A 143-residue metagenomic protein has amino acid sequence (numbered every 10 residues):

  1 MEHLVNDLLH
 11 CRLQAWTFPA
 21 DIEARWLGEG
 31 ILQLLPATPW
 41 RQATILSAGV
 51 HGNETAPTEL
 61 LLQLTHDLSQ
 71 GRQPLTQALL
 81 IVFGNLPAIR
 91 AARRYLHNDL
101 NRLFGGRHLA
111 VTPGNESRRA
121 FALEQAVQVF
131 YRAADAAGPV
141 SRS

Functional and structural regions predicted by a protein language model:
M1-S143: Structured catalytic-domain cores with a bias toward divalent-metal coordination
